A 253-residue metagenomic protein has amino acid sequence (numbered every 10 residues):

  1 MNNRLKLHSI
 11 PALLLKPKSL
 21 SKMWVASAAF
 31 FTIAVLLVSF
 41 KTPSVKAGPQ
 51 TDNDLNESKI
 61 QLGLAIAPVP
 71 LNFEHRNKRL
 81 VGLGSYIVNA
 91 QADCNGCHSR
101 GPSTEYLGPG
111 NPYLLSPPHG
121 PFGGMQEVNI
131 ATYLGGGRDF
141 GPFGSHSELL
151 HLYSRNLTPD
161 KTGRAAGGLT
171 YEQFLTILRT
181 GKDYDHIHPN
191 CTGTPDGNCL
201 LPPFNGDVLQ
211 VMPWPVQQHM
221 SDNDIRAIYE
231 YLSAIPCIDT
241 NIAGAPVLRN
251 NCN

Functional and structural regions predicted by a protein language model:
M1-L20: N-terminal secretory signal peptides that target proteins for export/translocation
A28-L37: Bacterial N-terminal signal peptides
V38-A47: Bacterial Sec-dependent signal peptides at the C-terminal "C-region" and cleavage site
K59-N89: Electrostatic cytochrome c docking/interface patches
N77-P102, L107-P117: Sequence/structural segment immediately N-terminal to covalent heme-attachment motifs in c-type and related
A92, Y113-I177, D183-H186, W214-I225: Electron-transfer interface patches adjacent to heme c in soluble/periplasmic c-type cytochromes and di-/multiheme
C97-S103, R179, P213, S233-A234: Detector for the c-type heme attachment site
T170-Q173, D183-D207, N241-A243, L248: Extended intrinsically disordered, low-complexity coil regions enriched in Ser, Thr, Gly, Ala and often Pro
